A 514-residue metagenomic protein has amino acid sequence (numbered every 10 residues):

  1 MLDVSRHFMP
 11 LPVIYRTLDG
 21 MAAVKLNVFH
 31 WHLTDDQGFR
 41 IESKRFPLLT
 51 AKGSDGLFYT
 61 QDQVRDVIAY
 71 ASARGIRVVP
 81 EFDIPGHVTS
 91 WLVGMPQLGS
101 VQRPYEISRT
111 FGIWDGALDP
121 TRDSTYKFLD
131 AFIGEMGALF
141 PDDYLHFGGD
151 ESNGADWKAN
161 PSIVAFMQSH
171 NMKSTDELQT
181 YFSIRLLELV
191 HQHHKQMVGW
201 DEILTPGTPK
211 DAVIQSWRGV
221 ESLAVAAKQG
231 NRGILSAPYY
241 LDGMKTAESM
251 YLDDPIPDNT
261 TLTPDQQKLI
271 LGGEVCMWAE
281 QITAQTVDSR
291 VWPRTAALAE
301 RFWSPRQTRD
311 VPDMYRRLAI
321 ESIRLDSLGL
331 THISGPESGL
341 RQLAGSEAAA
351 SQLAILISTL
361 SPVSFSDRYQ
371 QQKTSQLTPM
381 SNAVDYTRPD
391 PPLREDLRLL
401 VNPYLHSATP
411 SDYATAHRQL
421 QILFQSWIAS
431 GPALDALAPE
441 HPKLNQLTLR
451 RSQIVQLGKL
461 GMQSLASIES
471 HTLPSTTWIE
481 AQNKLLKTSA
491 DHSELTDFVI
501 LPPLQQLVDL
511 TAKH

Functional and structural regions predicted by a protein language model:
M1-K195: Substrate-binding cleft of carbohydrate-active enzyme catalytic domains
R122-Y144, A165-H514: Substrate-binding groove of N-acetylhexosamine-processing glycoside hydrolases
